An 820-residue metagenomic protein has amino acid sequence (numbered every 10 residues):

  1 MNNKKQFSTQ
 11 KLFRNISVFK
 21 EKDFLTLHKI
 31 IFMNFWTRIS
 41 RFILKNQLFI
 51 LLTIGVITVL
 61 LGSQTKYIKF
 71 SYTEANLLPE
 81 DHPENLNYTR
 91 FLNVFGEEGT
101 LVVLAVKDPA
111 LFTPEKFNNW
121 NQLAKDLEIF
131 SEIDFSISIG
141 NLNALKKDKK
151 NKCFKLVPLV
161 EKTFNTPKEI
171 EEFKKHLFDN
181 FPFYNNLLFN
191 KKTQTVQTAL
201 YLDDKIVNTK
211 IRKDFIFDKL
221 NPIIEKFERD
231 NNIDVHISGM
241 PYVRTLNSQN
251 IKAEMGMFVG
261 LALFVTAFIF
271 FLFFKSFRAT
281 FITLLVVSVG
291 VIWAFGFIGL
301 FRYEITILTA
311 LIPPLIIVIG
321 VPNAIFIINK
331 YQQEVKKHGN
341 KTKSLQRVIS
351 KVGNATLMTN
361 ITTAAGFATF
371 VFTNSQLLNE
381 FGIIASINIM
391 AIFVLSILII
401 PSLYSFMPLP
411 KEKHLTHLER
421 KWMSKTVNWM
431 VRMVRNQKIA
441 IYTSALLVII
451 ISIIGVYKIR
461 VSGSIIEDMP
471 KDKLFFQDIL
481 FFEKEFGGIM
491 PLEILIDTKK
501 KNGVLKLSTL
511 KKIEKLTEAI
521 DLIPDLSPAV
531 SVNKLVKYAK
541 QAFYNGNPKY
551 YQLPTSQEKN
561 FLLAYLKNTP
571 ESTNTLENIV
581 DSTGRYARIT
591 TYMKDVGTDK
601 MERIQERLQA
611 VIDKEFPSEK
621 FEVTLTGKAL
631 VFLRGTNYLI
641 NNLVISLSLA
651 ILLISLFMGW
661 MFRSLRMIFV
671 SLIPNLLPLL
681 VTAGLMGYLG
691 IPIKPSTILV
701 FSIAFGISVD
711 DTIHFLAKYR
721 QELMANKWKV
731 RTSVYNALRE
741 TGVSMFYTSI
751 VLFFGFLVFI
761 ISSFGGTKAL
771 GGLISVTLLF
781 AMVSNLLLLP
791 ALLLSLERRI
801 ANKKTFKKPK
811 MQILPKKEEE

Functional and structural regions predicted by a protein language model:
H28-F70, S402, T416-I465, Q477 (+1 more regions): Signature of alpha-helical transmembrane segments and their immediate interfacial
T89, N118, F164-F277, K511-E514 (+1 more regions): Extracytoplasmic
K252-I305, F372-Q376, I645-G690, I761-F764: Interfacial segments of transmembrane alpha-helices in multi-pass membrane proteins
M255, L284, N323, K336-T373 (+4 more regions): Pore- and gate-forming transmembrane helices of large, multi-pass membrane proteins
I269, L357-I400, Y404, S655-G659 (+3 more regions): Hydrophobic, glycine/alanine-rich multi-pass transmembrane helices and their short helix-loop junctions in large
T280-I327, M667-L716, L757, S784-L787 (+2 more regions): Hydrophobic transmembrane alpha-helices and their membrane-interface caps in long multi-pass transport proteins
A294, I298-K411: Hydrophobic alpha-helical segments
M433, Q437-E558: Juxtamembrane segments of multi-pass membrane proteins
